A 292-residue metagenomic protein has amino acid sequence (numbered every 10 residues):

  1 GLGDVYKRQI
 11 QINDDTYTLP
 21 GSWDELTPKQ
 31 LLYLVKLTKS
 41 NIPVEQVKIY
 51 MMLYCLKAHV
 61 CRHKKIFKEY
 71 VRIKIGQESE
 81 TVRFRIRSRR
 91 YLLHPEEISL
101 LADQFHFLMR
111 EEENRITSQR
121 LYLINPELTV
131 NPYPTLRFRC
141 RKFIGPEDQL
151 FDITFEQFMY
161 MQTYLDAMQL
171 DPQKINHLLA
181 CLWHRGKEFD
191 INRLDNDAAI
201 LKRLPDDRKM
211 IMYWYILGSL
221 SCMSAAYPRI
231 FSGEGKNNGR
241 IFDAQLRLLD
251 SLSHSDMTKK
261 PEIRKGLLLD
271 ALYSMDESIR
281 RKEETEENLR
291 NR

Functional and structural regions predicted by a protein language model:
G1-Y6: Short, small-residue-biased leader/transition segments that mark boundaries at the very start of proteins
K7-R292: An amphipathic, hydrophobic-aromatic interaction surface with interspersed Lys/Arg that forms lipid/phosphate-bearing
